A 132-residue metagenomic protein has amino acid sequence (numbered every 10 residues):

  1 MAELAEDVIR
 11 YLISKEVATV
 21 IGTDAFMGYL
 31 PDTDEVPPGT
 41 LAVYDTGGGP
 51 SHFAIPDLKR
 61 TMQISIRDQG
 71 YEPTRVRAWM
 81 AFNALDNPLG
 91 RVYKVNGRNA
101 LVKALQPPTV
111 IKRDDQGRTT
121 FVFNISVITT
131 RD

Functional and structural regions predicted by a protein language model:
M1-A54, P88-N96: Small/polar-rich, solvent-exposed N-terminal microdomains that initiate assembly or binding
M1-Y11, T46-D57, N96-D132: Short, charged interaction patches at domain edges and termini
T19, T23, T33, T40 (+6 more regions): Residue-identity detector for threonine
P56-T74, A81, T119-T129: Oligomerization/assembly interface segments of phage tail-like spikes and tubes
R75-V92: Short, hydrophobic/π-rich interface segment
